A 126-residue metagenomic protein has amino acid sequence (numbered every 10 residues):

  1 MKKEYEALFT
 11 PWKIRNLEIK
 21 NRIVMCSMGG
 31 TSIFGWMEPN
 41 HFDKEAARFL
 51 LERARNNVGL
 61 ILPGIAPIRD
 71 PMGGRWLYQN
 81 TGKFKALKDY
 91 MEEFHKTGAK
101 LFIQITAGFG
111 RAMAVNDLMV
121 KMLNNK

Functional and structural regions predicted by a protein language model:
M1-S27: N-terminal amphipathic alpha-helix/helix-capping segment at the start of soluble metabolic enzymes
I14, I23-F42: N-terminal binding-site loop/beta-alpha segment at the start of enzyme catalytic domains that lines or forms
M25, R53, N57, F94 (+1 more regions): Conserved, mostly hydrophobic/aromatic
W36, L60-K85, I105-D117: Glycine-rich, proline-tolerant flexible connector loops at the mouths of alpha/beta enzymes
P39-A46, Y78-M91, H95: Aromatic- and glycine-enriched glycan-recognition loops and surfaces that form the carbohydrate-binding subsites
K44-R69: Catalytic domains of carbohydrate-active enzymes, especially glycoside hydrolases
H95, K100, T106-K126: Non-globular sequence segments
